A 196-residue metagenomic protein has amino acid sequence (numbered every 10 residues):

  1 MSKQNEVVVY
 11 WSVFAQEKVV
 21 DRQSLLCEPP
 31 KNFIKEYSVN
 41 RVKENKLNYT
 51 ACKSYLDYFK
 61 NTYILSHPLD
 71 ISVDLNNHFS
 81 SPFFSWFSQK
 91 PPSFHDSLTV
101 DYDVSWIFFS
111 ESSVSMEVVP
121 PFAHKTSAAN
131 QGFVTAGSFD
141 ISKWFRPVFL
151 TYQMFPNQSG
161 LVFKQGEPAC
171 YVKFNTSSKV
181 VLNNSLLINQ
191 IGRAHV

Functional and structural regions predicted by a protein language model:
M1-P147, Q153-R193: Non-catalytic terminal segments and appended small domains
